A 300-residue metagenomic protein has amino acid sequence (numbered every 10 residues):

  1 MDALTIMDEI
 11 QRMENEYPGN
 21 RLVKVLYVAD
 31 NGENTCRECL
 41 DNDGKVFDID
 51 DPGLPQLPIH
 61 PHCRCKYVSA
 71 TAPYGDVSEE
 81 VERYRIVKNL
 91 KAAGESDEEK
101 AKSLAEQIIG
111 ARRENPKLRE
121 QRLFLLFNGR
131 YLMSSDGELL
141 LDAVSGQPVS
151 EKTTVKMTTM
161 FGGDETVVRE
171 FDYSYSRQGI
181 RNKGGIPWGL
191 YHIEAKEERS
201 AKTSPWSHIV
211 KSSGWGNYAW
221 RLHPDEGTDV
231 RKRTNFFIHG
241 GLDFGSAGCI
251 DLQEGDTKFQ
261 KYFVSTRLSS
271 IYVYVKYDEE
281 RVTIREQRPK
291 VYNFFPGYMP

Functional and structural regions predicted by a protein language model:
M1-H60, V68-K117: Domain-core detector
P18-N20, G32, P58-P61, D136 (+4 more regions): A generic structural signal for short, non-catalytic loop/turn and secondary-structure boundary residues
V25-A29, F124-L125, N293: A short beta-strand micro-motif
E33-E38, E95, L132-D142, G227-R231 (+2 more regions): Short, surface-exposed beta-strand/loop "edge" segments at domain boundaries and coil↔beta transitions
P116-T234: Gly/Pro-biased beta-strand-loop elements
A201-P300: Exported/periplasmic cell-wall-interacting domains
